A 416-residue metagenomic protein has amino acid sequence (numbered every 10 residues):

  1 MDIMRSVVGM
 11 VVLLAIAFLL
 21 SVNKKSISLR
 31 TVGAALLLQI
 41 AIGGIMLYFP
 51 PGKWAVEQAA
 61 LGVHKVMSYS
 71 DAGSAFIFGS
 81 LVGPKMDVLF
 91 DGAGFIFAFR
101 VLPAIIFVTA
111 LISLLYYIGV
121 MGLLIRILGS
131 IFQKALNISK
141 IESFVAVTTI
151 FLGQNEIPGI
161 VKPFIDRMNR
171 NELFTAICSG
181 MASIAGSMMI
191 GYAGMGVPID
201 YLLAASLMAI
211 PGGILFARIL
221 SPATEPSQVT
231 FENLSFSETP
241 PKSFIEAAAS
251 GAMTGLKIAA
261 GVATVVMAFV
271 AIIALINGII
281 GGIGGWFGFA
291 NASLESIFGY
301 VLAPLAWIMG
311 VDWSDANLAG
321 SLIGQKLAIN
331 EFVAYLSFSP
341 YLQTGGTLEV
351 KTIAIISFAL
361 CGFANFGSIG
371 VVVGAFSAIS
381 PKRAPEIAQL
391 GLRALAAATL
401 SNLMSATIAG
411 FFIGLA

Functional and structural regions predicted by a protein language model:
M1-V11, R100, A292-S293, I356-N365: Structural signature of hydrophobic alpha-helical transmembrane segments
G9-L20, A35-L47, I105-L114, S183-G191 (+5 more regions): Hydrophobic core segments of alpha-helical transmembrane domains in multi-pass membrane transport and ion-translocation
I45-L81, T230, I276-V301, S314-L322: Interfacial/capping segments of alpha-helical transmembrane domains
S68-I138: Hydrophobic alpha-helical hairpins/lids featuring a short glycine-rich hinge
R126-I160, P226-A247, A292-F298, K326-L327: Juxtamembrane inter-helical linkers in multi-pass membrane proteins
A135-A193, G320-I408: Alpha-helical membrane segments and immediately flanking helix-loop junctions that form or couple to the substrate/ion
L207-I258: Long, contiguous bundles of hydrophobic transmembrane helices that form the permeation core of multi-pass
M253-T344: Transmembrane helical segments that form the transport core of multi-pass membrane transport proteins
